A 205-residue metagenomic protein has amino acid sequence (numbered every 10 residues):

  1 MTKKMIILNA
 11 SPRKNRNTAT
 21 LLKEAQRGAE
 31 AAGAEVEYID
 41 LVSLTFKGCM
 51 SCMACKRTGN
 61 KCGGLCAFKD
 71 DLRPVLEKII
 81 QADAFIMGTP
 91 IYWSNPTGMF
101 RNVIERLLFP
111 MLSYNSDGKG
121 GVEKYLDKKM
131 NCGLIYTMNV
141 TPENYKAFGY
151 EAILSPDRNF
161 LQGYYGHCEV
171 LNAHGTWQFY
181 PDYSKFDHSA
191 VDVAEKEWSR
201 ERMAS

Functional and structural regions predicted by a protein language model:
M1-L112, S189-S205: N-terminal beta1-alpha1-beta2 submodule of the flavodoxin-like/Rossmannoid cofactor-binding fold
I6-L8, E37-I39, G133-Y136, C168-N172: Hydrophobic/aromatic beta-strand patches that form the interior of the parallel beta-sheet core in alpha/beta enzyme
R13-N15, V140-P142, Q178: Short, acidic Gly/Pro/Ser/Thr-rich loop/turn segments
K23, V36, S43, G118-V122 (+2 more regions): Residue-level signal for alpha-helical context at structural boundaries
D40, D70-D71, D83, D117 (+6 more regions): Acidic-enriched, low-complexity/disordered segments with a strong bias for Aspartate over Glutamate
T45, N139, H174-Q178: Glycine-rich beta-alpha junction loops
L112-E169: Short, glycine-/small-residue-rich phosphate/pyrophosphate-handling segment
N144, F148-S205: Glycine-rich phosphate/pyrophosphate-binding loop and the adjoining helix
